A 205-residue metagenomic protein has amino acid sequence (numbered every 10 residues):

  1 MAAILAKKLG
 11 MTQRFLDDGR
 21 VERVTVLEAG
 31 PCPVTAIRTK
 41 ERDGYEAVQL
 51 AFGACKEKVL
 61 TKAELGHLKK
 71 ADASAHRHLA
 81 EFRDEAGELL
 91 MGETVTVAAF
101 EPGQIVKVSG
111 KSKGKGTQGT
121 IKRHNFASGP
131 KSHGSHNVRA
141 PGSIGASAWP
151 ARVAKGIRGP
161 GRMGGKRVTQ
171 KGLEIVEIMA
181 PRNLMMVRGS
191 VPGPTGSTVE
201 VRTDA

Functional and structural regions predicted by a protein language model:
M1-A205: Extended basic (Lys/Arg/His-rich) segments that typically form rRNA-contacting surfaces in ribosomal proteins
